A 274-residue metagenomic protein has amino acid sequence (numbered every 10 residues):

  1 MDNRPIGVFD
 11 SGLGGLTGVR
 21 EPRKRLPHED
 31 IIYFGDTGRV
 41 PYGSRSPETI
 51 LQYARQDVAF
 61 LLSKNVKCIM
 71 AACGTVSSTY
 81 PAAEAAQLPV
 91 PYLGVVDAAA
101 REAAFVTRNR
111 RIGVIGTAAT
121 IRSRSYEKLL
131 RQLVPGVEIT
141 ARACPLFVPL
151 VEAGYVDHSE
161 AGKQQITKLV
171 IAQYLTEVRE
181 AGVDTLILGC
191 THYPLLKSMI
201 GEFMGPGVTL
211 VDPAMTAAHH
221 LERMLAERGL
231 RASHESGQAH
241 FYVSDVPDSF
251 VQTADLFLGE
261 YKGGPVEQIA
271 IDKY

Functional and structural regions predicted by a protein language model:
M1-Y274: Non-catalytic structural scaffold of enzyme domains
